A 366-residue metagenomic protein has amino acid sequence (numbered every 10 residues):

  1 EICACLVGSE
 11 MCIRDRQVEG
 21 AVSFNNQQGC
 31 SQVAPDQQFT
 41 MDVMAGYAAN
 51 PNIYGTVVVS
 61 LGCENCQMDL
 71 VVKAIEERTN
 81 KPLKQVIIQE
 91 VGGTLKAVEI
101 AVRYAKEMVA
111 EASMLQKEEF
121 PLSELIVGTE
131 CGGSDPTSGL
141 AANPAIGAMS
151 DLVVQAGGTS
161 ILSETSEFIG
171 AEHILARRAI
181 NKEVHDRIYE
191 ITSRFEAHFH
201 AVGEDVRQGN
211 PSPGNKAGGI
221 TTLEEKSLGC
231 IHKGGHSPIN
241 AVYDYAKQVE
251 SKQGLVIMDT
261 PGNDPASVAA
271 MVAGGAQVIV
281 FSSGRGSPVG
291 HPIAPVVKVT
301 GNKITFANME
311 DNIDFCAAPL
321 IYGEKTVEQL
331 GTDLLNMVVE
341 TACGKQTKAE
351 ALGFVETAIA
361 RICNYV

Functional and structural regions predicted by a protein language model:
E1-G8, I13: Single conserved hydrophobic/aromatic residue that forms the stacking wall/gate of nucleotide- or nucleobase-binding
C3, Q89-G92, K96, G133 (+1 more regions): Short coil/turn segments at secondary-structure junctions
E10, D15-R16, N25-N26, P51 (+4 more regions): Anaerobic metallocofactor- and corrinoid-dependent redox/one-carbon enzyme cores, especially those from methanogenesis
E10, R14-S23, Q28-L115, E124-I126 (+4 more regions): Alpha/propeptide regions of enzymes that mature by internal proteolysis
